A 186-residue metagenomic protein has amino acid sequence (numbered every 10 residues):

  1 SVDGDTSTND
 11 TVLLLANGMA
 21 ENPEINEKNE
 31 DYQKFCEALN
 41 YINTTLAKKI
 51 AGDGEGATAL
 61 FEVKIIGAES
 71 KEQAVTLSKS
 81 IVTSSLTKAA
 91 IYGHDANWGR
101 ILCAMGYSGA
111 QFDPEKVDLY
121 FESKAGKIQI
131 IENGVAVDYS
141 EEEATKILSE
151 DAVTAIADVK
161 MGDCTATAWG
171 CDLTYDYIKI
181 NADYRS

Functional and structural regions predicted by a protein language model:
S1-S186: A structural signal for small-residue-enriched, beta-sheet-centric alpha/beta enzyme cores and oligomeric scaffold folds
